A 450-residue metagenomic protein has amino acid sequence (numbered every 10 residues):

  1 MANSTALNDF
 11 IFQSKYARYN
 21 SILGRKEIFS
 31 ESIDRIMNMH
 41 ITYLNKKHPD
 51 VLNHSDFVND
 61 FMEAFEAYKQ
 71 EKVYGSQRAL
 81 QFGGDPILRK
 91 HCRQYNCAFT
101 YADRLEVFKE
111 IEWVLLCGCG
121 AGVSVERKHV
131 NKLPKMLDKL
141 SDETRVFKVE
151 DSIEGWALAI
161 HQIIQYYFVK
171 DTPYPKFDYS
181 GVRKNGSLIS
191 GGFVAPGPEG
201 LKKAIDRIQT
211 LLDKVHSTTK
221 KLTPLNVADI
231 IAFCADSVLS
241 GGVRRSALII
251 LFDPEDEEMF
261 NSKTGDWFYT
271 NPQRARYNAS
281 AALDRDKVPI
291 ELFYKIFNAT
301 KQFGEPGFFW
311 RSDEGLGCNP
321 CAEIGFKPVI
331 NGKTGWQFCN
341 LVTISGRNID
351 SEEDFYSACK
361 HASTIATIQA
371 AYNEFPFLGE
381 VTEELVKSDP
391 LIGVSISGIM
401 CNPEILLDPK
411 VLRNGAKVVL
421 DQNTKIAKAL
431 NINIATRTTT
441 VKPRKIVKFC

Functional and structural regions predicted by a protein language model:
M1-C450: Extended catalytic cores of very large enzyme megasubunits
